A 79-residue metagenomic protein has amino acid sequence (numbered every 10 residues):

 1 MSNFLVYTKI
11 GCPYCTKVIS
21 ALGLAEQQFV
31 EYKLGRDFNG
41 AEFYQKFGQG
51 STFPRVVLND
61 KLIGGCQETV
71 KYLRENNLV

Functional and structural regions predicted by a protein language model:
M1-Q28: Local sequence-structure signature of Cys/Sec-based thiol-disulfide redox active-site neighborhoods
P13-Y14, F38, G64: Short alpha-helical
T16, A41, K71: Alpha-helical elements of the RecA-like P-loop NTPase motor core of helicases
Q27-G40: Thiol-based oxidoreductase modules, predominantly thioredoxin-like and allied folds used for disulfide exchange
A41-F47, E75-L78: Short amphipathic alpha-helix with an adjacent loop that forms part of the alpha/beta core around
F47-V57, C66-Q67: Structural micro-motif
L58-V79: Non-catalytic, surface beta->alpha helical segment in thiol-disulfide oxidoreductase systems
